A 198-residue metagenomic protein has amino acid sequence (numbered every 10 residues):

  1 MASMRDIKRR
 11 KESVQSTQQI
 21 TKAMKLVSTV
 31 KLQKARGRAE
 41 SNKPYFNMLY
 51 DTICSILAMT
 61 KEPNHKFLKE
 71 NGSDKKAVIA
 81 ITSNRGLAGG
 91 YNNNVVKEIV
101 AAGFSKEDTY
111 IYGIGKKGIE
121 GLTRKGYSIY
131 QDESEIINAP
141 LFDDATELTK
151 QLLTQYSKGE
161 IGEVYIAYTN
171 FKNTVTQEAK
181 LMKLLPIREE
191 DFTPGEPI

Functional and structural regions predicted by a protein language model:
M1-I198: C-terminal beta-strand-loop-alpha-helix "lid" module of Rossmann-like NAD(P)-dependent dehydrogenases
